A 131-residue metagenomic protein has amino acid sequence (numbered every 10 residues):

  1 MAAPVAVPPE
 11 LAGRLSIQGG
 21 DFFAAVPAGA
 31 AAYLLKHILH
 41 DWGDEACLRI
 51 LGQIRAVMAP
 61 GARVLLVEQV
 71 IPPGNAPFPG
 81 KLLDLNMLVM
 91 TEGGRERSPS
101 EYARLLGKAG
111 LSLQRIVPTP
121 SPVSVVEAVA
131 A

Functional and structural regions predicted by a protein language model:
M1-A131: Alpha-helical subdomain
